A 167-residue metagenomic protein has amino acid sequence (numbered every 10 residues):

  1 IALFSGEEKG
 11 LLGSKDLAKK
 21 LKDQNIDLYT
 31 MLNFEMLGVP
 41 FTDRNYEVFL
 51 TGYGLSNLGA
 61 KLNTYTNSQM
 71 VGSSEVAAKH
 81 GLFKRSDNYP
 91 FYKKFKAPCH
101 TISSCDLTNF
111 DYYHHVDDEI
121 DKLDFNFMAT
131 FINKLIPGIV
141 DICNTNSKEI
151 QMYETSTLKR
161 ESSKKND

Functional and structural regions predicted by a protein language model:
I1-F4, D16-L17, N88-F91, Y113 (+2 more regions): Broad hydrophobic/π-residue packing in well-ordered secondary structure
I1-F4, F83, F91, T157 (+1 more regions): Aromatic-residue hotspot detector
I1-G10, L135: Alpha-helical metal-binding/catalytic segments enriched in His/Glu/Asp
G6-C99: Metal-dependent peptidase/peptidase-like ectodomains
K79-M128: Zn-dependent metallopeptidase/amidohydrolase metal-coordination segment
T108-D167: His/Asp/Glu-rich mid-to-C-terminal helical/loop segments that flank catalytic regions of hydrolases
